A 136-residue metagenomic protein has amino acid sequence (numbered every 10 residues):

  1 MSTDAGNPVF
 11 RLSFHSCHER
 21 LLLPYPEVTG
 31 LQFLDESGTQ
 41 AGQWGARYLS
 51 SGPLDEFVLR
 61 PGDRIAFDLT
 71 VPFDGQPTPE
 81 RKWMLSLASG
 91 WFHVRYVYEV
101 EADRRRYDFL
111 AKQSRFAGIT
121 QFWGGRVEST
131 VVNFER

Functional and structural regions predicted by a protein language model:
M1-G6: Short, solvent-exposed loop/linker segments at the N-terminal edge of repeated beta-sheet extracellular domains
P8-S16: Short, well-ordered beta-strand segments enriched in hydrophobic/aromatic residues
C17-R64: The feature marks short-to-medium sequence segments in extracytoplasmic or secretory-pathway proteins
A41-W44, L59-R60, L69, S114 (+1 more regions): Function-determining sites in protein domains
P53-L59, R81-M84, I119-T120, V131: Beta-strand-rich interaction surfaces with strong enrichment in secreted/lumenal proteins
V58-V71, T130-V132: Short Pro-Gly-centered flexible turn/kink motifs
D68-D74, P79-L110: Internal, hydrophobic beta-strand segments that form the core of beta-sheet-rich folds
S89, R104-R136: Short Trp-Ser/Thr-centered turn/loop motifs at beta-strand boundaries
